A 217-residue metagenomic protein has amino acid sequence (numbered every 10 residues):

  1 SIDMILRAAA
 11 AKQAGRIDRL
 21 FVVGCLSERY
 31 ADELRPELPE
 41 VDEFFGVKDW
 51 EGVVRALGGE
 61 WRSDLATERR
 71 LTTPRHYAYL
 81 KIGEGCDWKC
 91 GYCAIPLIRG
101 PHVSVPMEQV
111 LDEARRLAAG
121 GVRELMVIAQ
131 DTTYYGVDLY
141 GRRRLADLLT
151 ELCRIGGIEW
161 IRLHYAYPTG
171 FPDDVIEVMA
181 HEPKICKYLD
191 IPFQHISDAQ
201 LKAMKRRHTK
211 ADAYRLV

Functional and structural regions predicted by a protein language model:
S1-Y135, I185, L189, A211-V217: Proteins enriched for Cys/Gly/acidic motifs involved in redox and nucleic-acid/cofactor modification
D18-L20, R29, L34, A119-V217: Conserved SAM/AdoMet-binding glycine-rich loop
